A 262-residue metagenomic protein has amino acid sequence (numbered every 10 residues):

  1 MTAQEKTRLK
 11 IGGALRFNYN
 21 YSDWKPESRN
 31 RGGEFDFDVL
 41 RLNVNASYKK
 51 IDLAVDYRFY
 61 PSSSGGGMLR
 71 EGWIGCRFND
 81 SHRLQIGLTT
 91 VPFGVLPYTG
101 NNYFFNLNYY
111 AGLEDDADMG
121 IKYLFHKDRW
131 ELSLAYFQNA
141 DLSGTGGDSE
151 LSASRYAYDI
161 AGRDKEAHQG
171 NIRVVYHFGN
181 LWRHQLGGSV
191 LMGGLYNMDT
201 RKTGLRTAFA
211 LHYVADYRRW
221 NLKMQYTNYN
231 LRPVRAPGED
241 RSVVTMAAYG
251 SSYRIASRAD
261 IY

Functional and structural regions predicted by a protein language model:
M1-A3: Sec/Tat signal peptide C-region and signal peptidase I cleavage site
E5-W24, R29-L142, V175-N180, R258: Outer membrane beta-barrel
W24-P26, N102-L107, A153-Y158, G194-N197 (+1 more regions): Extracytoplasmic loops and strand-loop junctions of Gram-negative outer membrane beta-barrel proteins
R29-D36, S62-L69, Y110-D115, S149 (+4 more regions): Replace "Gram-negative outer membrane beta-barrel proteins" with "bacterial and organellar outer membrane beta-barrel
V44-A46, R83, E131, G170-I172 (+3 more regions): Generic alpha-helical hydrophobic packing signal
N139-T145, Y229-L231: Short regulatory "switch" loops immediately downstream of catalytic or recognition motifs within protein catalytic
L142-R201: Loop-centered beta-sheet repeat module
Y176-Y262: Detector for outer-membrane/organellar transmembrane beta-barrel domains, recognizing the amphipathic beta-strand
